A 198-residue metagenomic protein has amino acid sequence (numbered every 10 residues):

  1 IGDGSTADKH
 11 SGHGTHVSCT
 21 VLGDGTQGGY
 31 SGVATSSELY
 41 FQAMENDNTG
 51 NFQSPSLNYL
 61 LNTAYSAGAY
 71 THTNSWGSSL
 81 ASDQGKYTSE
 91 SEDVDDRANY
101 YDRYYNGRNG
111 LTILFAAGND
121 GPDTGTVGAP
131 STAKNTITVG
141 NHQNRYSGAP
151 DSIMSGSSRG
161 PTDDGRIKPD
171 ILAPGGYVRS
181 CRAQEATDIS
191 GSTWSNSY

Functional and structural regions predicted by a protein language model:
I1-Q53, A67-T71, S79-K86, Y105-T112 (+4 more regions): Subtilisin-like serine protease catalytic core
G2-H10, D188-Y198: Short pre-catalytic strand/loop immediately N-terminal to key active-site residues, enriched for Gly-Thr
G14, S18, L57-L61, S91 (+4 more regions): Extracytoplasmic/secreted envelope proteins and their assembly/folding machinery, especially bacterial periplasmic
T73-S75, I113-G118: Active-site neighborhood of phospho(di)ester-bond hydrolases with catalytic His/Asp-centered motifs
E90-G110: Catalytic-core regions built around general acid/base machinery
V139: Alpha-helical segment proximal to the catalytic Tyr-Lys
H142: Carbohydrate-associated surface elements
S147-G148, R179-I189: Cytochrome P450 core scaffold surrounding the K-helix E-X-X-R motif and the conserved "meander" helix-loop region
